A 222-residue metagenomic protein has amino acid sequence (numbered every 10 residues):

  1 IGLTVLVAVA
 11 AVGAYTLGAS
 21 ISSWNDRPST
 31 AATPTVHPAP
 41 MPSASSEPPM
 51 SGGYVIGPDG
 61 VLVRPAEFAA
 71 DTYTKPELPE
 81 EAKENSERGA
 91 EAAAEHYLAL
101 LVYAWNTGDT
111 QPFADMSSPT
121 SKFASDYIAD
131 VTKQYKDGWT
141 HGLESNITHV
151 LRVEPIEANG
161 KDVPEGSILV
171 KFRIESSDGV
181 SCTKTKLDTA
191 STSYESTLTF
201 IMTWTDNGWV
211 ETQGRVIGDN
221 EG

Functional and structural regions predicted by a protein language model:
I1-V36, E154-G222: Exposed beta-sheet edge and beta->alpha loop/turn motif
V5, A44, V61, A66 (+7 more regions): Short, flexible coil/linker segments at or flanking structured domains
V5-A92: Juxtamembrane and targeting peptides
V63-W139: Core segments of small alpha/beta cavity-forming domains
K83, A124-V131, N146-H149, S177-S181 (+1 more regions): A short linear-motif detector with a strong N-terminal bias
K136-E157: A short, amphipathic edge element
